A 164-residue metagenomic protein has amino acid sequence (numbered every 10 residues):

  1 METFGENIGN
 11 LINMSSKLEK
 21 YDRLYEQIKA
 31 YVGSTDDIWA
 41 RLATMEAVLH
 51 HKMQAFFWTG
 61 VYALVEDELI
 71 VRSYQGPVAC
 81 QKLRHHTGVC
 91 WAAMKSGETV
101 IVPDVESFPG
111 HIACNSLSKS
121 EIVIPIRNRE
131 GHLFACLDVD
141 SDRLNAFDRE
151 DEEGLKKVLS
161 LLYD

Functional and structural regions predicted by a protein language model:
E2-Y74, V78, K157-L162: Intrinsically disordered, low-complexity terminal regulatory regions
K29, D140-D164: Juxtadomain coupling helices with adjacent low-complexity linkers
F56, G88, E121: Short coil/loop residues immediately preceding or within conserved phosphate-binding loops of NTP-utilizing enzyme
W58, V123, C136: Short hydrophobic/aromatic beta-strand element in the GNAT-like acyltransferase core that lines or flanks the acyl-donor
L64-S116: Regulatory sensory and allosteric helical modules in signal-transduction proteins and certain transcription factors
S120-N128: A short, aliphatic-rich beta-strand micro-motif
R127-S141: Sensory-domain boundary capping and coupling elements
